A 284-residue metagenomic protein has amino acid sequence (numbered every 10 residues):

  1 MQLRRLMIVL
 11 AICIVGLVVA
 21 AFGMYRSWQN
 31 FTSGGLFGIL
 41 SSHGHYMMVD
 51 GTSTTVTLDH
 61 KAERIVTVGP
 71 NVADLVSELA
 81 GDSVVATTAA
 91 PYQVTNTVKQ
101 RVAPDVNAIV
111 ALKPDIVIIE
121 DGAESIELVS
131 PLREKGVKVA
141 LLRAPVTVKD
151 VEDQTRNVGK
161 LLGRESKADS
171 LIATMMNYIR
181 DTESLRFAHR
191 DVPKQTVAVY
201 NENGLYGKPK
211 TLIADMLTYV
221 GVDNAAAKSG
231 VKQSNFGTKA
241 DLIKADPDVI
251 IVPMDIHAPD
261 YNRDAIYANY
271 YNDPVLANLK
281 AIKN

Functional and structural regions predicted by a protein language model:
Q2-P70, E165-V197: Bacterial Sec-exported substrate-binding components of ABC uptake systems
W28-G34, L40-S42, K149-L162, D169-A173 (+2 more regions): Structured C-terminal subdomain patch of bacterial secreted/periplasmic proteins
V49-S53, T97-N107, A123, G230-K239: Short helix-initiation/N-cap motifs at beta->coil->alpha
R64-L112, I116-A123, V222-A225, D273-L276: A short, structured surface patch at a secondary-structure boundary
G69, D121-G122, E202, V249 (+1 more regions): Short secondary-structure boundary segments
T88-T97, Y206-S234: Alpha-helical, coiled-coil/dimerization segments enriched in small aliphatic residues
D105-I119, V137, T238-D255: Proline-aspartate-enriched helix->loop->beta-strand connector
E127, R143-N157, V192-M216, A258-Y261: Extracytoplasmic ligand-binding site segments that recognize negatively charged/polar headgroups
